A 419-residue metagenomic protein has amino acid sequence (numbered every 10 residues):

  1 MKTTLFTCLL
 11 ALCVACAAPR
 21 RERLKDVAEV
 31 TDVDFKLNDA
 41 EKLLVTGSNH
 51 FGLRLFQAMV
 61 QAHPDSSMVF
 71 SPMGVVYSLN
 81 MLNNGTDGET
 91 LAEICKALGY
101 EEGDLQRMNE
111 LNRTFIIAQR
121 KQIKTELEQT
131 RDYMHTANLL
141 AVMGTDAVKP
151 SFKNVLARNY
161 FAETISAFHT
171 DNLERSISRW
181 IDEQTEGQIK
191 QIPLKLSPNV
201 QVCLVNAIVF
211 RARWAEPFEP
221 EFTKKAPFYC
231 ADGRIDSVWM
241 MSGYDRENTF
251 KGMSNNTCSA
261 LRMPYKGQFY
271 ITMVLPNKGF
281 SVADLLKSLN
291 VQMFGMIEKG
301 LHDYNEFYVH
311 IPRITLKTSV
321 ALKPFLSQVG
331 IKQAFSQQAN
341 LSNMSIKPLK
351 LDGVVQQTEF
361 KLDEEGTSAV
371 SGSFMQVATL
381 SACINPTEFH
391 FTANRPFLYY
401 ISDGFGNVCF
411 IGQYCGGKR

Functional and structural regions predicted by a protein language model:
K2-A167: Detector for small/aliphatic-rich hydrophobic stretches
D65, V69, D104-N277, H302-C383: Non-catalytic, conformational "gating/processing" segments within enzyme and secreted inhibitor domains
V69, Y77, I271-M273, Y400 (+1 more regions): Structural recognition of the beta-strand scaffold that forms the well-ordered cores of secreted hydrolase catalytic
I94-L98, F218-P227, D284-V291: Short Gly/aromatic-enriched secondary-structure transition segments
P217-P220, P276, D284-L289, F374-M375 (+2 more regions): Composition- and surface-driven signal marking solvent-exposed, interaction-prone regions in large proteins
P276-D303: Internal alpha/beta scaffold segment
G353-R419: C-terminal soluble interaction/assembly domains
